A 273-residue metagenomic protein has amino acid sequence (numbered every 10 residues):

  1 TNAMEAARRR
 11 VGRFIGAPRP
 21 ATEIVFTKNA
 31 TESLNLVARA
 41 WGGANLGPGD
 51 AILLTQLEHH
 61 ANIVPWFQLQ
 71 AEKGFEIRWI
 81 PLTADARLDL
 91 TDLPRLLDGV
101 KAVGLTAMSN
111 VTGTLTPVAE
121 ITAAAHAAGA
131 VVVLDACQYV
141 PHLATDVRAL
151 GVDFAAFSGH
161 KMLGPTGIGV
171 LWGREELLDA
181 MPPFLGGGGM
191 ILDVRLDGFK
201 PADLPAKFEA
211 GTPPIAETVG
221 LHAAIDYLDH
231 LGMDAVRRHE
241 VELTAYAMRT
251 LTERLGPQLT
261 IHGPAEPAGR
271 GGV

Functional and structural regions predicted by a protein language model:
T1-V273: Pyridoxal 5′-phosphate
